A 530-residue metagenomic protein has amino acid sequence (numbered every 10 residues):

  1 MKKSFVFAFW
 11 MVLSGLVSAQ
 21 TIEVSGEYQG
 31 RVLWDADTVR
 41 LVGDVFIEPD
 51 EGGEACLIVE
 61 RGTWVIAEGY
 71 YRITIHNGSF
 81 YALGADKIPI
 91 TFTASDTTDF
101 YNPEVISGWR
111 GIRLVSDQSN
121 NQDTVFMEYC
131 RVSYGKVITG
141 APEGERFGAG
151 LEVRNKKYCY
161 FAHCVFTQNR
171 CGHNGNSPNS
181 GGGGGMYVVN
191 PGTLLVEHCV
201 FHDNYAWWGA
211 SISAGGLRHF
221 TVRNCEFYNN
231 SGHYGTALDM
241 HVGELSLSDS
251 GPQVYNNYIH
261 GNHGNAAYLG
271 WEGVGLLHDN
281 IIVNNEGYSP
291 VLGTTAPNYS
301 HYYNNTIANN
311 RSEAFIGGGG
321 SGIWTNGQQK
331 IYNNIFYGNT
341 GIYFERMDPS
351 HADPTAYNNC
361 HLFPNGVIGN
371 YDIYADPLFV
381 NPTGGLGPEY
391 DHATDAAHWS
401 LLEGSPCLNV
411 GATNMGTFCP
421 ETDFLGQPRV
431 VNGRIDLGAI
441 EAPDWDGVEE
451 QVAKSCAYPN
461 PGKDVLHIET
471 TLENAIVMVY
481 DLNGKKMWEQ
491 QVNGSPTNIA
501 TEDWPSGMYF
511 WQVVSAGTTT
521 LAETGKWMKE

Functional and structural regions predicted by a protein language model:
M1-T21, N460, W527: Bacterial Sec-dependent N-terminal signal peptides
Q20-W271, N284-Y288, R311-E313, G319 (+3 more regions): Beta-strand/loop edge motif enriched in small/polar residues
T63, A85-K87, D96-D99, K136 (+6 more regions): Acidic glycine-/aspartate-rich tracts in secreted/extracellular proteins
M240-H398: Predominantly extracellular beta-rich ligand-binding scaffolds that present long acidic/polar faces for carbohydrate
Y371-E441: C-terminal accessory segments
E441-A453: Low-complexity, Pro/Thr/Ser/Gly/Ala-rich linker/spacer regions in secreted, extracellular modular proteins
E450-Y458, G462-E530: C-terminal outer-membrane/trafficking sorting elements
